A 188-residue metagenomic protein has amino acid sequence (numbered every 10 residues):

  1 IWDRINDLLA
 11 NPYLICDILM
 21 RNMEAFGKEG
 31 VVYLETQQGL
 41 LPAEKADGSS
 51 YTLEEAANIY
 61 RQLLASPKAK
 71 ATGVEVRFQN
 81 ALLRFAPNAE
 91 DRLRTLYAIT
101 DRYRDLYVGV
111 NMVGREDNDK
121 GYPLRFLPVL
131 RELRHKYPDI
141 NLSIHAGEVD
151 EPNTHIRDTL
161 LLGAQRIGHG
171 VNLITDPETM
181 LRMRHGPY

Functional and structural regions predicted by a protein language model:
I1-L142, E148-Y188: Metal-cofactor-binding active-site regions of metalloenzymes
